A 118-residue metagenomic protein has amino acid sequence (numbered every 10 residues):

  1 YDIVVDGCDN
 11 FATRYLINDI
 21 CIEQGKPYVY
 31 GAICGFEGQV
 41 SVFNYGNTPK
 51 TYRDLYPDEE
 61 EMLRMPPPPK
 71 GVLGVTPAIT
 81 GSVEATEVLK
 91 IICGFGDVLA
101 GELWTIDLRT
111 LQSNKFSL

Functional and structural regions predicted by a protein language model:
Y1-I3, D9-L118: Glycine-rich phosphate/adenylate-binding loop
